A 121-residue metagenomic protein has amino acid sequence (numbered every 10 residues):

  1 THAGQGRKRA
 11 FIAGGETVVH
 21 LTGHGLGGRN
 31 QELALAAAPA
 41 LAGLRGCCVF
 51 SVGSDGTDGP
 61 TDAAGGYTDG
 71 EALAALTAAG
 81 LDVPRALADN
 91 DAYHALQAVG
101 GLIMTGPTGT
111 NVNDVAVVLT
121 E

Functional and structural regions predicted by a protein language model:
T1-N30, P39-G43: A glycine- and small/hydrophobic-rich beta-loop-beta segment that serves as a flexible "lid/hinge" or phosphate-binding
L35-E121: Internal helix-turn-beta structural module
